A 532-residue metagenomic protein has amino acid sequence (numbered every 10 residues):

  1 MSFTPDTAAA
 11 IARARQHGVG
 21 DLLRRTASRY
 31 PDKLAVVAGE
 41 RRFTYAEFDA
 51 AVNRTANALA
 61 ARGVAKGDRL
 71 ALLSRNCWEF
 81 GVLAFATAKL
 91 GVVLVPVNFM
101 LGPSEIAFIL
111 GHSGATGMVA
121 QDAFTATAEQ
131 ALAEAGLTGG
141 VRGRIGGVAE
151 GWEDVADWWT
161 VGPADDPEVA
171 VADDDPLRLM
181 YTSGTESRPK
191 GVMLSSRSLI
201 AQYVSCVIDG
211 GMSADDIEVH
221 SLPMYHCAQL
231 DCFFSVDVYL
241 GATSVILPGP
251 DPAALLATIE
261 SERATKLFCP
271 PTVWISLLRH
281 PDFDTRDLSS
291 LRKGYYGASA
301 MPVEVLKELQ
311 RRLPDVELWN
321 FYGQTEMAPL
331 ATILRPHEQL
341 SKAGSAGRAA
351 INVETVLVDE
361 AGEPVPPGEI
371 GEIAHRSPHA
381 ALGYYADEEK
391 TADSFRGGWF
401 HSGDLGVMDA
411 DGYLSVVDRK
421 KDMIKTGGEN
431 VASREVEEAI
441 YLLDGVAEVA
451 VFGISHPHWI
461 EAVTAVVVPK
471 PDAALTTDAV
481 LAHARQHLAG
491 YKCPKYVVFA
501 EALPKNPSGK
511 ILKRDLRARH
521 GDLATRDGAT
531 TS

Functional and structural regions predicted by a protein language model:
I11-V19, R24, D32-C77, G81-F85 (+3 more regions): Conserved AMP-binding/adenylate-forming core of the ANL superfamily
Q16, P31-D32, E150, G162-Y181 (+2 more regions): Conserved pre-ATP/AMP-binding loop-to-beta segment of ANL
R24, N57, A61-R62, K89-W159 (+2 more regions): Structural core segment of the AMP-binding/adenylate-forming
T44-A46, L177-A201: Conserved AMP-binding A3 loop
A56, D68-R69, R75-P103, G111-G117 (+3 more regions): A short helix-loop-beta submotif of the ANL/AMP-binding
L101, A107, M118-D122, L267 (+8 more regions): AMP-binding/adenylate-forming catalytic core of the ANL superfamily
I200-I217, Y225-K266, H280: Conserved AMP-binding/adenylation subdomain of ANL enzymes
A264-F268, H280-S341, E354: Gly/Ser/Thr-rich phosphate-binding loop
